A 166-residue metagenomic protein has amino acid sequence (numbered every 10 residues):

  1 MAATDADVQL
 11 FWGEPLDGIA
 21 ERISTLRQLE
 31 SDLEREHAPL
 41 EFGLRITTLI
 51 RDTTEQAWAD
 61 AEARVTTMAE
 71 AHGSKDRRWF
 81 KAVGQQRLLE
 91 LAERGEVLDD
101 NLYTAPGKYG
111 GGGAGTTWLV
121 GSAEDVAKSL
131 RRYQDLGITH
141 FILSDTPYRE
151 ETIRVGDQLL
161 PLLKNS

Functional and structural regions predicted by a protein language model:
T4-D5, L136-G137: Structural motif
D7-F11, L40-T47, F141-S144: Hydrophobic faces of well-ordered beta-strands that scaffold small-molecule active sites in alpha/beta enzyme cores
G13-D17, L143-G156: Glycine-rich, proline-tolerant flexible connector loops at the mouths of alpha/beta enzymes
E14-D135, N165-S166: An alpha-helical appendage that flanks or caps ligand/catalytic pockets
L159: Short basic (Lys/Arg) and small-residue
